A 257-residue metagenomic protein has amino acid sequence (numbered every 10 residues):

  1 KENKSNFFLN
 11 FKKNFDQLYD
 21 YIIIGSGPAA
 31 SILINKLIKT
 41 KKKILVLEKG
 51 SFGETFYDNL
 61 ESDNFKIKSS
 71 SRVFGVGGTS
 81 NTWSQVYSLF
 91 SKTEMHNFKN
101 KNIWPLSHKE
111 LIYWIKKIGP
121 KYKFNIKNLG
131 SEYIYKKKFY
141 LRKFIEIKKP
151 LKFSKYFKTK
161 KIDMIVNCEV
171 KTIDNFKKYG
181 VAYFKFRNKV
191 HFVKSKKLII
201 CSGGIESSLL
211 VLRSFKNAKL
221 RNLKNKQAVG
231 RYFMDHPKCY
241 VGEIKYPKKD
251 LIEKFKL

Functional and structural regions predicted by a protein language model:
K1-Y21, K39-T40: Extreme N-terminal leader/targeting segments of oxidoreductases
Y19-V46, G50-G53: N-terminal Rossmann-like FAD-binding beta1-loop-alpha1 element of flavoenzymes
G25-G27, G50, G77, S202-I205: A short acidic Gly-Thr/Ser loop motif
A30, G53, K171-T172, I205-S207: Glycine-rich nucleotide phosphate-binding loop and flanking beta-alpha elements of Rossmann-like dinucleotide-binding
L33-I34, F56-Y57, N175, L209-V211: Short glycine-/acidic-enriched loop or helix-start segments at secondary-structure transitions that form or flank
F52, L60, S69, A182-K256: Glycine-rich loop(s) and the adjacent beta-strand/alpha-helix scaffold that form part
D58-I126: Redox-cofactor-proximal catalytic regions of oxidoreductases
K99-Y179, K185: Conserved redox-cofactor binding core of oxidoreductases
